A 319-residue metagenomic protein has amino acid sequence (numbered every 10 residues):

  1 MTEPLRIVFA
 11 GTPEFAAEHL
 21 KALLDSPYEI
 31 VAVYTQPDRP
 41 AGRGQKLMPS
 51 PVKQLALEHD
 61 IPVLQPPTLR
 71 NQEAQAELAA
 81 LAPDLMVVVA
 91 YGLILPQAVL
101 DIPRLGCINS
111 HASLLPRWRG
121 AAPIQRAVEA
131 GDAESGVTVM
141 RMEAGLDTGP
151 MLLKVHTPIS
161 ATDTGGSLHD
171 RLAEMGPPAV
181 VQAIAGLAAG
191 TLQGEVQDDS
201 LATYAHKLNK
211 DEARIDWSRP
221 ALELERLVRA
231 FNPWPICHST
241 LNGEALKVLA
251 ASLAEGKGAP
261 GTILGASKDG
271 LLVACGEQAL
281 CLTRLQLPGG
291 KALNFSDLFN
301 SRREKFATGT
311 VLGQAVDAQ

Functional and structural regions predicted by a protein language model:
M1-R43: N-terminal Rossmann-like dinucleotide-binding module
R6-V8, E29-V33, H59-L81, M86 (+1 more regions): Internal alpha/beta domain cores that form substrate/cofactor-binding pockets in large enzymes and binding proteins
A17, K46-P49, N71-Q75, L93 (+1 more regions): Structural motif corresponding to alpha-helix initiation and N-cap regions
S26, Q36, L85-Y204: Donor/substrate-binding cores of folate-linked one-carbon enzymes
R39-L57: N-terminal beta-loop-helix "entrance" segment that forms/cooperates in small-molecule cofactor or anionic ligand
H206-R219: Acyl-group handling in specialized metabolite and lipid biosynthesis
S218-Q319: An anion-binding loop in the catalytic cleft
